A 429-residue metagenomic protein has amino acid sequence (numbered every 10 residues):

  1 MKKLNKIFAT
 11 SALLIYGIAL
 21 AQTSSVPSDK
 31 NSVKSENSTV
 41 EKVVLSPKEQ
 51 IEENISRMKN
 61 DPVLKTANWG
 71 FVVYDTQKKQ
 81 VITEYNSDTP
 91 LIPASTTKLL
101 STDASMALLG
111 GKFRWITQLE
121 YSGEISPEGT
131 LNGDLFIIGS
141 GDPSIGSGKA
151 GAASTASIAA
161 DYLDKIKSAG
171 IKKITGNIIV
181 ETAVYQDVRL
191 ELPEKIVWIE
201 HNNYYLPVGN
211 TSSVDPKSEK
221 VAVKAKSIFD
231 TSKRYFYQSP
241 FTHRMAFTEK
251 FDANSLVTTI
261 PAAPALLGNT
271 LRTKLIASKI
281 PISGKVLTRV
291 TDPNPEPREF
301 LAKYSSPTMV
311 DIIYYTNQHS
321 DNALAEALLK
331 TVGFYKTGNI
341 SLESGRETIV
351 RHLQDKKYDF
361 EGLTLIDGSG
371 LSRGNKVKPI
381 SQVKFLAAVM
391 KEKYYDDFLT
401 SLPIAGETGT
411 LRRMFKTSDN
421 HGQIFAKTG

Functional and structural regions predicted by a protein language model:
M1-K30: Bacterial Sec-dependent N-terminal signal peptides
T23-E49, E53, R57-M58, L108-D359: Conserved serine DD-peptidase/penicillin-binding transpeptidase domain and beta-lactam-recognizing active-site
K59-Y85, V286-T288: A short, well-structured edge-of-sheet supersecondary motif
V81-E84, I166, H319, L329-G429: Small-residue-rich helix-loop
E84-L100, A104, L108: Short active-site loop at a secondary-structure junction that contains or immediately precedes the catalytic residue(s)
N86-L91, V257, L371-S372: A short glycine/serine-rich beta->alpha loop
T97, W115, P379-V383: Mid-length scaffold segments of soluble, non-membrane domains
